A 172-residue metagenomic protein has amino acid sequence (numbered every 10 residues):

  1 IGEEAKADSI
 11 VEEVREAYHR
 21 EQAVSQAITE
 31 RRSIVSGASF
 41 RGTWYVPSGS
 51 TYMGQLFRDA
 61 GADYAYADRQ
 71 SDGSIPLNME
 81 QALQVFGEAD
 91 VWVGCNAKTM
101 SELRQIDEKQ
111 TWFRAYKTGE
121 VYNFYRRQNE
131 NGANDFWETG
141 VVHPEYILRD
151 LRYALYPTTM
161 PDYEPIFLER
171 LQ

Functional and structural regions predicted by a protein language model:
I1, R152-T159: Short, hydrophobic alpha-helical segments
I1-V141: Binding-cleft/active-site segments that stabilize strongly anionic ligands or cofactors
F136-D150, A154-L155: Flexible loop/turn connectors
Y156-Q172: Extracellular/periplasmic juxtamembrane helices and adjacent flexible linkers that interface with membrane partners
